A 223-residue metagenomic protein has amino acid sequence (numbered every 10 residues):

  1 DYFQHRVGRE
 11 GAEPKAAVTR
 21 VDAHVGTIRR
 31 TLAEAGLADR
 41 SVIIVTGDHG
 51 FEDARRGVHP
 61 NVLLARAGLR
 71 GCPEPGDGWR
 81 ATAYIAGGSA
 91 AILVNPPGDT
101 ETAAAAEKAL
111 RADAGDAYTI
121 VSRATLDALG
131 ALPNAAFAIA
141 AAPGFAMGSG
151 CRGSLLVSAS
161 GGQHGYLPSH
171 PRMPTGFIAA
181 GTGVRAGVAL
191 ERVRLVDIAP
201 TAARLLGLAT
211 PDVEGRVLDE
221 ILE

Functional and structural regions predicted by a protein language model:
D1-T27, P97-G98: Active-site His/acidic residue clusters
T19-A23, V193-P200, R216: A structural signal for well-ordered alpha-helical segments within the folded catalytic domains of diverse enzymes
T27-L155: Secreted, luminal/periplasmic, and some membrane-associated catalytic domains that remodel anionic oxygen-ester
R29, A203-T210: Short amphipathic alpha-helical signal-transduction/dimerization elements
D39, M173, E214: Residue-level signal for beta-strand positions within conserved beta-sheet cores that form or flank
A65-E107, S160-L205: Substrate-binding rim/cap in mid-to-C-terminal beta-strand-loop elements of soluble/periplasmic
L208-L222: C-terminal beta-strand edge segments of enzyme domains
